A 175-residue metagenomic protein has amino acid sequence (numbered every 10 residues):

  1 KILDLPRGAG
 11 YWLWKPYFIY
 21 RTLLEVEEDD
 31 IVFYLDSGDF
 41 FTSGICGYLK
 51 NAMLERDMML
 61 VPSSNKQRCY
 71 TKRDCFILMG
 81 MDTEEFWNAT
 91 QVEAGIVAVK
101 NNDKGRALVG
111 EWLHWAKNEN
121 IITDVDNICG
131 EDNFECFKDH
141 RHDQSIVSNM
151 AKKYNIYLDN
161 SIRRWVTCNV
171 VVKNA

Functional and structural regions predicted by a protein language model:
K1-A175: Glycosyltransferase catalytic domains, chiefly GT-A lineage
